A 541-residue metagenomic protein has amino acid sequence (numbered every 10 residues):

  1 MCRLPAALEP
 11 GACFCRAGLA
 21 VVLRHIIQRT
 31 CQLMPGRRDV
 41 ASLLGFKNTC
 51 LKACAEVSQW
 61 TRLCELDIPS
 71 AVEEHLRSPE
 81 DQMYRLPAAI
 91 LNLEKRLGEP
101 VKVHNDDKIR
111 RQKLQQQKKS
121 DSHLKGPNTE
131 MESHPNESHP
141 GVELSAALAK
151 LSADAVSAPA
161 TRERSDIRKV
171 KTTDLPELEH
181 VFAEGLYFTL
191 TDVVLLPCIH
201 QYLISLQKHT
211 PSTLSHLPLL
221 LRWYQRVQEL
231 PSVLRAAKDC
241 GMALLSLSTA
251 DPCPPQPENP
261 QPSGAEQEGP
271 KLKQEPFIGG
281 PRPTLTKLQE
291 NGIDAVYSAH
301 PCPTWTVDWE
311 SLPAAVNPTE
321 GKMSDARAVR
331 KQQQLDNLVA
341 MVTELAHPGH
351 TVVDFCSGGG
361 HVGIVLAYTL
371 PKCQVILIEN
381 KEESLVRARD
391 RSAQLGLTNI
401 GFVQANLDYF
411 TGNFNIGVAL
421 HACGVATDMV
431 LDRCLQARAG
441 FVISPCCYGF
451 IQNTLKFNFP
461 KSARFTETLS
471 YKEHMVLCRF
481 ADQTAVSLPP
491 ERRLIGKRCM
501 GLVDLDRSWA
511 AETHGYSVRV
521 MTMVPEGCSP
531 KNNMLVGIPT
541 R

Functional and structural regions predicted by a protein language model:
M1-R162, Q374: GST-like domain detector, emphasizing the conserved glutathione-binding G-site in the N-terminal thioredoxin-like
I27, C31, P35, R62 (+19 more regions): Short amphipathic alpha-helices and their capping/turn residues within compact interaction modules
M83, Q117-H123, L221-E229, L247-Q256 (+1 more regions): Eukaryote-specific, cytoplasm-facing alpha-helical/coiled-coil scaffolding segments in long proteins
F182-I204, H216: GST superfamily/GST-like fold recognition
L206-L219: Long amphipathic alpha-helical assembly cores
R235-K238: A composition-driven surface/loop motif
D251-R541: Class I S-adenosyl-L-methionine
